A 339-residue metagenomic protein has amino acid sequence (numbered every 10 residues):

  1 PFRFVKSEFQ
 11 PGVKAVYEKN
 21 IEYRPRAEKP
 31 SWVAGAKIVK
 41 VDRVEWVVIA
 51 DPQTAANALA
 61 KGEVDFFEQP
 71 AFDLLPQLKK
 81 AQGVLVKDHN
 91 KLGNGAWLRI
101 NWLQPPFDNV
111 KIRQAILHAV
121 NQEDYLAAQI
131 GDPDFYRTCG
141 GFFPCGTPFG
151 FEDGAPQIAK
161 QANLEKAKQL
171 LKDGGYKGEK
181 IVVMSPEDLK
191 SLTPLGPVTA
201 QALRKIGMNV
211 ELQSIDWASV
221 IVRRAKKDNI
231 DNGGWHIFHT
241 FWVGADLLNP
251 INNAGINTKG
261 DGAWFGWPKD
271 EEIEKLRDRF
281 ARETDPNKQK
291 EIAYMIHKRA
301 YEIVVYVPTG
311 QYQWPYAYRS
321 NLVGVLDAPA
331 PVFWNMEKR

Functional and structural regions predicted by a protein language model:
P1-T54, L75-N94: Aromatic-rich, solvent-exposed beta-strand/loop patch
F2-R3, Y136-D173, E187-P194: Structural transition elements
F9, Y316-R339: Long beta-strand-rich cores associated with HINT superfamily self-processing modules
P11, L103, F107-T147, P194-L195 (+1 more regions): Periplasmic-binding protein-like
P11-V13, D51-P52, P70, L164 (+3 more regions): Ligand/substrate-recognition segments at binding pockets and active sites
L59-A60, I100, R224-D228: Hydrophobic residues within well-ordered alpha-helices
P76-D88, I230-W235, L247-A263, R319-V323: Ligand-binding "clamshell"
K111, I158-K160, E211-V222, P250-S320: Extracytoplasmic/peripheral linker and loop segments enriched in polar/acidic and small residues with frequent Thr/Pro
